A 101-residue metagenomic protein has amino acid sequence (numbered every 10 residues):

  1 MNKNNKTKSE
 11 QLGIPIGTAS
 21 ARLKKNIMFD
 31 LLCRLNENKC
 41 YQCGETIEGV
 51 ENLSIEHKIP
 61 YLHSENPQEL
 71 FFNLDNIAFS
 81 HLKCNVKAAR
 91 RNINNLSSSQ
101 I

Functional and structural regions predicted by a protein language model:
M1-N5, S98-I101: Short, Lys/Arg-enriched, disordered terminal segments
N2-Q42: Short, charged surface segments at domain edges that flank catalytic/cofactor-binding sites
G17-A19, G49, N66, N95: Intrinsic-disorder/low-complexity, polar/charged segments
R22, M28-L31, V50, A89-R91 (+1 more regions): Intrinsically disordered and other compositionally biased segments
Q42-C43, K83: Short, cysteine/histidine-rich loop/knuckle motifs that typically chelate Zn2+
E45-F79: Histidine-centered nuclease catalytic patch
L74-I101: Short Cys/His-centered divalent metal-binding micro-motifs
